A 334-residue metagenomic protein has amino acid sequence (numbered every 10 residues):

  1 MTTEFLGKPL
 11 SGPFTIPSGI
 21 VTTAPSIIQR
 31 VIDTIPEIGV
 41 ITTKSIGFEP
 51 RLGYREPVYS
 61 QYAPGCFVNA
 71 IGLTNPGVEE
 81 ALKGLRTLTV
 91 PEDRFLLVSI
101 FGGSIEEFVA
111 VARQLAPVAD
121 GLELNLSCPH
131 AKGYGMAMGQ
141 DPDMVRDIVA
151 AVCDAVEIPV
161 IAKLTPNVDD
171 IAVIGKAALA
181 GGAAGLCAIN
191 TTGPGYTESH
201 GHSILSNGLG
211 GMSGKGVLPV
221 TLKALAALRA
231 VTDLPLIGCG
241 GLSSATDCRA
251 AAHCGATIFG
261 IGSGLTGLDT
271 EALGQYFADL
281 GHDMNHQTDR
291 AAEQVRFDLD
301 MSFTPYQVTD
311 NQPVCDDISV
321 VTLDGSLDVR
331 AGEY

Functional and structural regions predicted by a protein language model:
M1-L96, G102-G103: N-terminal capping/small domains of soluble enzymes
F14-S18, G39-T43, L96-I100, L122-L124 (+4 more regions): Hydrophobic faces of well-ordered beta-strands that scaffold small-molecule active sites in alpha/beta enzyme cores
P25-D33, E106-P117, V168-G181, R229-T232 (+1 more regions): Catalytic cores of alpha/beta
T43-F48, L126-K132, G185-G195, G241-Q275: Glycine-rich phosphate-binding active-site loops on the catalytic face of alpha/beta enzymes
G53-P64, T197-G210, A252-I258, S263-T288: C-terminal helical cap(s) of enzyme catalytic domains, especially alpha/beta-barrels
F67-A70, N75, P129-D143, I174-L234 (+1 more regions): Glycine/Thr-rich beta-alpha phosphate-binding loop at enzyme active sites
N75, E80, G84, S99-I158 (+4 more regions): Conserved alpha/beta-domain cores
N285-Y334: FNR-like FAD-binding dehydrogenase module
